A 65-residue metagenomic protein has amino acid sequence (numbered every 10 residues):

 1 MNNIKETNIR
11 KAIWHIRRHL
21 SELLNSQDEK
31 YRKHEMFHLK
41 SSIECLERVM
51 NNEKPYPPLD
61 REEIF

Functional and structural regions predicted by a protein language model:
N8-F65: Short, charge-rich amphipathic interface segments used for partner binding and complex assembly
